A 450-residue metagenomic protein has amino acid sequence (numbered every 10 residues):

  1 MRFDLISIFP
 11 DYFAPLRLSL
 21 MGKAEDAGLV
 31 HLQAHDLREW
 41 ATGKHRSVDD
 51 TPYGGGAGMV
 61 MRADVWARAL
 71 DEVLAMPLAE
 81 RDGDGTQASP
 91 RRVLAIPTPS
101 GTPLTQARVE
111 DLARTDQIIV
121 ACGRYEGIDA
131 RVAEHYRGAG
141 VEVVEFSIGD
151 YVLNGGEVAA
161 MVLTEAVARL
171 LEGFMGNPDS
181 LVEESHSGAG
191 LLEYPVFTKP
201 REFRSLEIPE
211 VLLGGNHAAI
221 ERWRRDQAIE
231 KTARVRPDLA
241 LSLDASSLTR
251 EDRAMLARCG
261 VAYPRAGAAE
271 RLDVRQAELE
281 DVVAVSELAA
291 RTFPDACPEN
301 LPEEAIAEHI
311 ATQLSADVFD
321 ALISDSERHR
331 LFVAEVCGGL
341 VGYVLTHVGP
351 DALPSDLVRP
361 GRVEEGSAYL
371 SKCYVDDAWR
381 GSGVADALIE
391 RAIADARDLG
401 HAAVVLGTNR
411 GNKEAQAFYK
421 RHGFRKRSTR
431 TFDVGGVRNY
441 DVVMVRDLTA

Functional and structural regions predicted by a protein language model:
M1, V196, P200-R271: SAM-dependent methyltransferases
M1-M76, E80-G83, A219-T232: N-terminal nucleotide/polyanion-binding subdomain common to many enzyme families
R62-R124, I128-D129, E172: S-adenosyl-L-methionine/SAH cofactor-binding core of RNA-modifying enzymes
E145-F146, L153, E157-V158, L170-G214: Internal, active-site/partner-interface "lid" segment
Q276-E280, E287-A378, I389-R391, D395 (+3 more regions): Acetyl-CoA-dependent GNAT
R380, L406-Q416, D433-R438, V445: Conserved beta-strand-loop-alpha-helix junction that forms the acyl-donor binding cleft
Y419, F424: Conserved active-site tyrosine of GNAT-family acetyltransferases
